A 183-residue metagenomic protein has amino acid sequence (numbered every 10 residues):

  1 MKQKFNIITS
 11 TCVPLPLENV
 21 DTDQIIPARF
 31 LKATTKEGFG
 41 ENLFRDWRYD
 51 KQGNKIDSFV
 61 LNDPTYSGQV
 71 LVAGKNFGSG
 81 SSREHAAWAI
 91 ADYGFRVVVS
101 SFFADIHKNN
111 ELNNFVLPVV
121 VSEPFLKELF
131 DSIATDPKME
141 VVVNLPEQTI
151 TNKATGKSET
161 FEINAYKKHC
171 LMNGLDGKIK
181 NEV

Functional and structural regions predicted by a protein language model:
M1-V183: Cytosolic catalytic domains that perform sulfur/thiol-centered chemistry
